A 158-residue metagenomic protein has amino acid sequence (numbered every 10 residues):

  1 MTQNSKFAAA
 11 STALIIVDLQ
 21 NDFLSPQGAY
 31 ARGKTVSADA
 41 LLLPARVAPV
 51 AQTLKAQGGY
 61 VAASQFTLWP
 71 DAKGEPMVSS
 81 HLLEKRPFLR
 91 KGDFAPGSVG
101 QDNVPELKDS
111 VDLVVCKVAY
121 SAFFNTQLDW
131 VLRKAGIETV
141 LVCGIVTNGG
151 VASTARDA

Functional and structural regions predicted by a protein language model:
M1-S110: Active-site acidic carboxylates
S64, C143-I145: Structural motif
D93-C143: Internal catalytic-core helix/loop-beta-alpha segment that presents or stabilizes conserved functional determinants
T147-T154: Short glycine/serine/threonine-rich phosphate/pyrophosphate-binding segments that cradle anionic phosphate groups
A158: Short conserved active-site loop signatures built around small residues
